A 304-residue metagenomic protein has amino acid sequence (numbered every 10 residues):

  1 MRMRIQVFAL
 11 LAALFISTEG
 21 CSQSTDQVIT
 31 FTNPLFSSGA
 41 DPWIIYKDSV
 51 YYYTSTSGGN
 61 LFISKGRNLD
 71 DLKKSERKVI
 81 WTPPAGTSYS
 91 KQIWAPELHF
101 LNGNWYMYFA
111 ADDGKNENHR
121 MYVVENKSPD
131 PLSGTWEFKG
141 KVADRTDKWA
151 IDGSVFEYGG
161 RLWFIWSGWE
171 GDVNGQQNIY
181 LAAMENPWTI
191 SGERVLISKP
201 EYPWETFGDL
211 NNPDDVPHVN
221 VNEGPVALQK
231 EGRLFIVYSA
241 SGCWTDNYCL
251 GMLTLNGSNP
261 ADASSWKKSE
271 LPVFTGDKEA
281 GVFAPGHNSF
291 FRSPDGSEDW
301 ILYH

Functional and structural regions predicted by a protein language model:
M1-D26: Bacterial Sec-dependent N-terminal signal peptides
C21-H304: Carbohydrate-active catalytic/glycan-binding domains of CAZyme proteins, especially the secreted or lumenal ectodomains
